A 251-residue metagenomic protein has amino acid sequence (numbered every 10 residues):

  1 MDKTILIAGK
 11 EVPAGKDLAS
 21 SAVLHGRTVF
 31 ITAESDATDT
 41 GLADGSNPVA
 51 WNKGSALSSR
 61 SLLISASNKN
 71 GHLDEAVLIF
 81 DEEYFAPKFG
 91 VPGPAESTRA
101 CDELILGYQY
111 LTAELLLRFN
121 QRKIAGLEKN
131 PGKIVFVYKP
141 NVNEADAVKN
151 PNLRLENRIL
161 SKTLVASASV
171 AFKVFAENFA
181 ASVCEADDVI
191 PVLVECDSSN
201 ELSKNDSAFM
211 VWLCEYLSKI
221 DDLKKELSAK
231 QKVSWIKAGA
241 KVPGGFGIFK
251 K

Functional and structural regions predicted by a protein language model:
M1-D36: Canonical Rossmann dinucleotide-binding motif of NAD(H)/NADP(H)-dependent dehydrogenases/reductases, specifically
T4, D74-E75, E82, K133: Structural motif
G9, F80-A181, D197-E201: Catalytic loop of short-chain dehydrogenase/reductase
T28-V29, K133, I190: Residues at the starts of beta-strands that form the adenosine-phosphate
T32, D36, G41-L62, E75-L78: Rossmann-fold cofactor-recognition segment
A66-G71: Glycine-rich phosphate-binding loop signature in dinucleotide/nucleotide-binding domains
V170, V174, A181-K251: C-terminal helical subdomain
